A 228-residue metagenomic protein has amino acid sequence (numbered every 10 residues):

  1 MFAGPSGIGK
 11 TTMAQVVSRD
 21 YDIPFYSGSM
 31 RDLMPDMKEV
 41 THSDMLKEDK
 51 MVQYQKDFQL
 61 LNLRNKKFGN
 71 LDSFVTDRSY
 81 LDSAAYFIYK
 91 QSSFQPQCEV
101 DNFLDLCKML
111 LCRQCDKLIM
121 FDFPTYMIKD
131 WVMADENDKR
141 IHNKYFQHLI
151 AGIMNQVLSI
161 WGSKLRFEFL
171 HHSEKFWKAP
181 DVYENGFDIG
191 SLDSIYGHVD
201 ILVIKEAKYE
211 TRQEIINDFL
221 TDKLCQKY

Functional and structural regions predicted by a protein language model:
F2: Hydrophobic anchor at the beta1->P-loop junction of P-loop NTPases
G7: Walker A (P-loop) phosphate-binding loop of P-loop NTPases
K10: Conserved lysine of the Walker
Q15, R19-N62: Conserved substrate/cofactor phosphate-moiety recognition/catalytic segment in nucleotide-dependent phosphotransferases
V52-C112: Glycine-rich phosphate-binding loop used to anchor ATP phosphates in small-molecule kinases, encompassing both
T76-Y80, F123, H172, E206-A207: Short, well-ordered beta-to-alpha junction loops that form the rim of enzyme active sites and present histidine/acidic
K90-V182: A glycine- and Lys/Arg-enriched "phosphate-lid" helix/loop adjacent to the NTP-binding pocket of small-molecule kinases
G162-Y228: C-terminal accessory "lid"/substrate-recognition subdomains
